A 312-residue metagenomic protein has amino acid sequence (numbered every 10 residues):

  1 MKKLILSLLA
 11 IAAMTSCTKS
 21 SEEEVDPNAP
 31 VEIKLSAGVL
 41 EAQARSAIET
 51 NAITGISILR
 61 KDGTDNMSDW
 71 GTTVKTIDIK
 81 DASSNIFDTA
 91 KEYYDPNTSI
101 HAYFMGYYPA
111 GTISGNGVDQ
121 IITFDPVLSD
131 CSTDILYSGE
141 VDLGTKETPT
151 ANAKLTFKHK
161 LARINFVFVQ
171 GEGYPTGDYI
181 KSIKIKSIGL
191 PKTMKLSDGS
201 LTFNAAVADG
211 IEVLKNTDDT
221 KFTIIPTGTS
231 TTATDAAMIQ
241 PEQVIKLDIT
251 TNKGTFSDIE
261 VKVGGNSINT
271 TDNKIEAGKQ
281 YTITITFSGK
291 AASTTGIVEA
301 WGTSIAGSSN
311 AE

Functional and structural regions predicted by a protein language model:
K2-E312: Sec-type signal peptide cleavage vicinity
